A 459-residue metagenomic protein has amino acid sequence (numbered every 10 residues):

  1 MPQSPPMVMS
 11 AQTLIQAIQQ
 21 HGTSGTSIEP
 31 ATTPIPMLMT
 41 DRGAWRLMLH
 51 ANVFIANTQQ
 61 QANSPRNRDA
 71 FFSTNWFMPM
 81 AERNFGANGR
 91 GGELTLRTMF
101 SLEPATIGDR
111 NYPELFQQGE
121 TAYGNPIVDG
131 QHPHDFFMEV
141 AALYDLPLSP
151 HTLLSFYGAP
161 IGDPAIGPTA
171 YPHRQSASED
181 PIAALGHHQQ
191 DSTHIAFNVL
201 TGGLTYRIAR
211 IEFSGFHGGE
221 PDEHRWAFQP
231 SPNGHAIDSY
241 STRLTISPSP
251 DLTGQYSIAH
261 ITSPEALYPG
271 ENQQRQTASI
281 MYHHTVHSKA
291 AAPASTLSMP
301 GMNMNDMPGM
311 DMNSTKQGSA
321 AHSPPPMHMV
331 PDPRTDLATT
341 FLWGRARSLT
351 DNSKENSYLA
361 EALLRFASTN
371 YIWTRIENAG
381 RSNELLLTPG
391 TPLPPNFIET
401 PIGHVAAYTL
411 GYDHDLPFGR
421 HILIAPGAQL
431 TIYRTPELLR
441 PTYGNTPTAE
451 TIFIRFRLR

Functional and structural regions predicted by a protein language model:
M1-Q60, R66-R68, M80-R97, A290-M327: N-terminal periplasmic/intermembrane-space "pro-region" immediately following the signal or transit peptide
L47, G86-L94, P150-L154, L204 (+6 more regions): Repeated loop/turn-to-beta-strand initiation elements of outer-membrane beta-barrel proteins
V53-Q61, T98-T106, G158-P164, Y206-I208 (+9 more regions): Transmembrane beta-strands of outer-membrane beta-barrel pores
A62-R66, I107-P113, G167-H173, E223-S231 (+5 more regions): Outer-membrane beta-barrel translocator domains and adjoining extracellular loop/strand segments of Gram-negative
A81-F85, L146, G203-Y206, T245-P248 (+7 more regions): Residue-level signature of outer-membrane beta-barrel architecture
I107-T245, T262, L297: Surface-exposed coil loops of outer-membrane beta-barrel proteins
Q255-L267, V286-S288, A338-T340, G344-N352 (+4 more regions): Outer membrane beta-barrel transmembrane domains
L410, G444-R459: Outer-membrane beta-barrel "beta-signal"
